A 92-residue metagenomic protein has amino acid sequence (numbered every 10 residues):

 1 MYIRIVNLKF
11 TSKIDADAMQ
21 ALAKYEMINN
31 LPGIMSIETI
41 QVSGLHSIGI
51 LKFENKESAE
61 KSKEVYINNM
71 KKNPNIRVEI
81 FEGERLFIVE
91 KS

Functional and structural regions predicted by a protein language model:
M1-I48, E54-E64, V78-S92: Short S/T/G/P-rich N-terminal loop/turn motif that feeds into the first structured element of a domain
E64-K71: Short, intrinsically disordered, mixed-charge
K72-I76: C-terminal structural segments of small proteins and small subunits
